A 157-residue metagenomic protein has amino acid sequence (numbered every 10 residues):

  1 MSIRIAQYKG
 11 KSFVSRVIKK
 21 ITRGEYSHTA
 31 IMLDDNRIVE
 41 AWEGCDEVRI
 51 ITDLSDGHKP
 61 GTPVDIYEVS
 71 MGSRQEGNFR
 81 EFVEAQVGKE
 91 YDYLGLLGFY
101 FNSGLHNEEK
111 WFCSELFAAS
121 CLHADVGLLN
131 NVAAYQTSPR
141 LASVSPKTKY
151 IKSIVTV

Functional and structural regions predicted by a protein language model:
M1-I3: Loop/turn positions that initiate beta-strands
A6-S70, L96-L105: Glycine-rich catalytic cores of cysteine/serine-nucleophile enzymes that process amide/ester linkages in cell-envelope
F13-V17, R74, N78-F82, R140: Exposed alpha-helical structural elements
E43, V48-R49, L54-R74, N131-A133 (+2 more regions): Extracellular cell-wall/glycan-interacting regions and their flexible linkers
P60-G61, G72-G95: A structural motif
L96-V157: Activation targets extended, charge/polar-rich intrinsically disordered C-terminal tails
